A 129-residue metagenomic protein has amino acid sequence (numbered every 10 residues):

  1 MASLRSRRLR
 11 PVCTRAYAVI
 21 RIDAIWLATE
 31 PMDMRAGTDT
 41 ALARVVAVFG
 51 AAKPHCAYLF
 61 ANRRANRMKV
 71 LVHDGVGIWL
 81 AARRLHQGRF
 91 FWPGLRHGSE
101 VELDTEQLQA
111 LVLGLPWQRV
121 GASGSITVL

Functional and structural regions predicted by a protein language model:
M1-L129: Polybasic/polar functional segments that serve as interface/processing modules
